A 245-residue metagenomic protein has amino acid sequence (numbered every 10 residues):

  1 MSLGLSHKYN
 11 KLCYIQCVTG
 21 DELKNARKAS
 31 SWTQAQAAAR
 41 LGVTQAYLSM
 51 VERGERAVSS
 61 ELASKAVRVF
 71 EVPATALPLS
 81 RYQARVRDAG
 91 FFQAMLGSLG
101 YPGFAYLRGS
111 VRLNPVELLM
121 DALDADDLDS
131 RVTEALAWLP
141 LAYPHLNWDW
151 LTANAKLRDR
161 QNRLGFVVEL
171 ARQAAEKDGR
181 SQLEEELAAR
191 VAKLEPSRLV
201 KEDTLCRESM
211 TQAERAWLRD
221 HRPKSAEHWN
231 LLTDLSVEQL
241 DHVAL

Functional and structural regions predicted by a protein language model:
M1-V18, N25, E214-H228, D234-L235: N-terminal flexible/basic segments that precede or flank functional cores
S2-N10, A105-S197: Mid-protein regulatory/catalytic core that forms ligand/cofactor-binding pockets and protein-protein interaction
D21-R40: Short basic helix-loop element that most often maps to the first helix and adjoining turn of HTH DNA-binding modules
L23, Q34, Q45, S60-A63: Helix-turn-helix DNA-binding elements, focusing on the entry/boundary residues of the two helices that contact DNA
L41-A57, L77-R81: Recognition helix of helix-turn-helix/homeodomain-like DNA-binding domains that insert into the DNA major groove
G42, E61-A76: DNA major-groove recognition helix of helix-turn-helix/homeodomain DNA-binding modules
P78-Y106, S236: Short, charged recognition helix plus adjacent turn of helix-turn-helix-like nucleic-acid-binding domains
L183-L245: Charge-dense, extended regions
